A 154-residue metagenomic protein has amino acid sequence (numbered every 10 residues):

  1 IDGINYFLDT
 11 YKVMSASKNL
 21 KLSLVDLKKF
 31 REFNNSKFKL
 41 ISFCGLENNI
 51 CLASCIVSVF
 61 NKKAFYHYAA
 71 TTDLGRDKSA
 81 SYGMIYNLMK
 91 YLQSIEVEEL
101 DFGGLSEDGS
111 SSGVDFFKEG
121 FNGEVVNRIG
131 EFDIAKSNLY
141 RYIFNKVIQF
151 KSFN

Functional and structural regions predicted by a protein language model:
I1-G75: A conserved beta-strand-loop-helix scaffold within acyl/acetyltransferase catalytic domains
Y6, T10, K29, G83-N87 (+1 more regions): Alpha-helical elements of Rossmann-like donor-binding domains used by nucleotide-donor carbohydrate transfer enzymes
N35, Q93-S94: Residue-level signal for alpha-helix termini/capping positions
T71-S79, L105-G109: Short, contiguous acidic/charged loop-to-helix segments that flank catalytic cores in large enzymes
R76-K90: Conserved acetyl-CoA-binding loop-helix of GNAT-fold acetyltransferases
I95-N154: Active-site/acyl-donor-binding loops of N-acyltransferases
